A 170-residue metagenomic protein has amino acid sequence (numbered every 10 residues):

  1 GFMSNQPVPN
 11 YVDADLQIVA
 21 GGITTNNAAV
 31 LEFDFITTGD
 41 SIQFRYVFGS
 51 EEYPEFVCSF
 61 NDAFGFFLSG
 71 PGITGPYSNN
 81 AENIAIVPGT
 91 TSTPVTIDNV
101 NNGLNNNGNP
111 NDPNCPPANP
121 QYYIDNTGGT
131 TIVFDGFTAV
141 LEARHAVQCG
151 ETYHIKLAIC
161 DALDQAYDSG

Functional and structural regions predicted by a protein language model:
G1-G170: Aromatic (Trp/Tyr/Phe) and Gly/Pro-enriched flexible surface segments
